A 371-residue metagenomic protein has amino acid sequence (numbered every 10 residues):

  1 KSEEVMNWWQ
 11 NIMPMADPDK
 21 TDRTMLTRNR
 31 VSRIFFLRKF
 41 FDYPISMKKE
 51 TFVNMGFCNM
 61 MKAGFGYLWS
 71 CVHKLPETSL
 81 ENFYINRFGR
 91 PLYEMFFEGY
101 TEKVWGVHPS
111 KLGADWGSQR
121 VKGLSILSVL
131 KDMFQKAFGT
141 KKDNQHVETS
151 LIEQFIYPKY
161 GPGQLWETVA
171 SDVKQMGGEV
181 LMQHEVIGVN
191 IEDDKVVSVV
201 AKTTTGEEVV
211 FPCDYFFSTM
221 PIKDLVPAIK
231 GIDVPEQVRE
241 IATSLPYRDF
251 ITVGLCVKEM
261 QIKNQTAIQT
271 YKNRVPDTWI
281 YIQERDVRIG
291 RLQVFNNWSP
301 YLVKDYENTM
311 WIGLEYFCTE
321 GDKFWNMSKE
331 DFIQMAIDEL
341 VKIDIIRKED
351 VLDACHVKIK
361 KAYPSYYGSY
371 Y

Functional and structural regions predicted by a protein language model:
K1-C71: Dinucleotide-binding Rossmann-like beta1-alpha1 core, especially the glycine-rich loop that anchors the ADP
M6-Q10, E81, I85, A170 (+3 more regions): Non-transmembrane alpha-helical segments in soluble domains of secreted/periplasmic/extracellular proteins
W9, F52, I191, P227-I229 (+1 more regions): Short glycine-/acidic-enriched loop or helix-start segments at secondary-structure transitions that form or flank
M15, E77, N86, Q175-V180 (+2 more regions): Surface-exposed helix-capping loop/turn segments at secondary-structure junctions
R38, Y84, T101, V169 (+5 more regions): A residue-level signal for conserved active-site and pocket-lining positions in enzyme catalytic cores
E50-T51, M60-V189, V197, P212 (+1 more regions): Active-site/ligand-binding neighborhood in enzyme catalytic cores
M182-I312, F317-N326, E330, Q334-D344: Mid-domain catalytic core of redox enzymes that form a hydrophobic substrate pocket/lid adjacent to a catalytic redox
D322, I333-Y371: Flavin (FAD/FMN) cofactor-binding core of flavoprotein oxidoreductases
